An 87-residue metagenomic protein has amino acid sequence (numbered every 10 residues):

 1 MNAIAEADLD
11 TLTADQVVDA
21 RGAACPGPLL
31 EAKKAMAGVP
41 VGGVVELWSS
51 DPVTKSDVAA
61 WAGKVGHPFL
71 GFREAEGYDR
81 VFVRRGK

Functional and structural regions predicted by a protein language model:
M1-R21, G63-Y78, R84-K87: Long, charged, low-complexity intrinsically disordered regions
A20-R73: Amphipathic, hydrophobic secondary-structure cores in small proteins
